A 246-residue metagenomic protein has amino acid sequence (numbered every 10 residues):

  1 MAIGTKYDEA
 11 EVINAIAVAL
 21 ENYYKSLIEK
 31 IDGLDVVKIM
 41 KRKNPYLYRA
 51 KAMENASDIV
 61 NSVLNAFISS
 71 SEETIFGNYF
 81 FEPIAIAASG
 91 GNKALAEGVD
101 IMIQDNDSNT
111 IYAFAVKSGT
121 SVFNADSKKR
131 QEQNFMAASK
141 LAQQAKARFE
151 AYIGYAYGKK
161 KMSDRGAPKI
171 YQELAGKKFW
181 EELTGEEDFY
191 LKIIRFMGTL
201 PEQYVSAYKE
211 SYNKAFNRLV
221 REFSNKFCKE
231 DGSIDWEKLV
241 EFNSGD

Functional and structural regions predicted by a protein language model:
M1-F80: Interdomain/boundary linker segments immediately adjacent to catalytic/signaling cores
S70, E97-G98, S108: Short, well-ordered loop/turn elements at secondary-structure boundaries
A85: Phosphate-interacting basic helix/loop segments used at nucleotide- and nucleic-acid interfaces
S89, I101-D105, T110-V122: Conserved catalytic cores of phosphodiester-cleaving nucleases, focusing on short active-site segments
G91-E97: Active-site metal-binding core of divalent-cation-utilizing nuclease and nuclease-like domains
S118-E182: Catalytic cores of nucleic-acid endonucleases
G154-D246: Domain-level recognition of nuclease-like catalytic cores that cleave nucleotide substrates
